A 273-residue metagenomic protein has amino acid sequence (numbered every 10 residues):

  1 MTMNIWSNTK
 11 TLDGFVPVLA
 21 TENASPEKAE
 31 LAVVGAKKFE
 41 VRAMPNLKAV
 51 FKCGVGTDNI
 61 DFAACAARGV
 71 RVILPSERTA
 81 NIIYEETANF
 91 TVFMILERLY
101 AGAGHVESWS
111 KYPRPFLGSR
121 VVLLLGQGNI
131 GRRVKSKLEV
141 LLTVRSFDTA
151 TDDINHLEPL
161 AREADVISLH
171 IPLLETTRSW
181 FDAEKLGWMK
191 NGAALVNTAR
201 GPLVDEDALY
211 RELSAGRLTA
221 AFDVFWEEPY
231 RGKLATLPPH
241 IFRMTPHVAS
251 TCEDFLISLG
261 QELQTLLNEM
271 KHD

Functional and structural regions predicted by a protein language model:
M1-M3, G14-F15, L19-E22, K111-G192: Rossmann-like dinucleotide/phosphate-binding beta-alpha-beta segment
S25, E40-A43, P159-L160, K185 (+1 more regions): Structural alpha-helical scaffold elements that stabilize or flank donor/cofactor-binding regions in carbohydrate
E27-K28, N46, R162-E163, W188-N191 (+1 more regions): Alpha-helix C-terminal capping/helix-to-coil transition sites in glycosyltransferase folds
E30-A103: Phosphate/diphosphate ligand-binding glycine-rich loop within oxidoreductases
A36-K37, V55, H170-L173, A199-R200 (+1 more regions): Short glycine-/small-residue-rich Rossmann-like dinucleotide-binding loops
A36-L47, T176-L195, E206: Rossmann-fold NAD(P) dinucleotide-binding segment
M44-A49, A67-R71, N191-A193, A215-L218 (+1 more regions): A short helix->loop->beta-strand "cap" motif at the edges of active sites that frequently abuts
G192-A194, T198-D273: Rossmann-like dinucleotide-binding domain for NAD(H)/NADP(H)
